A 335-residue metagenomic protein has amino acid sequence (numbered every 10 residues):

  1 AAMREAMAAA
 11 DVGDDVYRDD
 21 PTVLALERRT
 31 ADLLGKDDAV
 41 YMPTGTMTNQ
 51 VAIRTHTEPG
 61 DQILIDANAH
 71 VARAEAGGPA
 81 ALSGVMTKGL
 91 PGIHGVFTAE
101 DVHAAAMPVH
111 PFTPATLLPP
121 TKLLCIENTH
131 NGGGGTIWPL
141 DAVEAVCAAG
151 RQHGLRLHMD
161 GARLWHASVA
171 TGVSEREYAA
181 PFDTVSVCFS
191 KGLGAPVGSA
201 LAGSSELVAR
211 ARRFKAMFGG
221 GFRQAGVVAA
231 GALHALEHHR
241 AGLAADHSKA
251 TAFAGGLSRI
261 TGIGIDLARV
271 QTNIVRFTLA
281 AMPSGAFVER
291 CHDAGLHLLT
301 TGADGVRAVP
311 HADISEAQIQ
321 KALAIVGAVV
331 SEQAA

Functional and structural regions predicted by a protein language model:
A1-A10, D14-A281, G285-A294, L298-I314 (+2 more regions): Conserved PLP-enzyme active-site core in the AAT-like
